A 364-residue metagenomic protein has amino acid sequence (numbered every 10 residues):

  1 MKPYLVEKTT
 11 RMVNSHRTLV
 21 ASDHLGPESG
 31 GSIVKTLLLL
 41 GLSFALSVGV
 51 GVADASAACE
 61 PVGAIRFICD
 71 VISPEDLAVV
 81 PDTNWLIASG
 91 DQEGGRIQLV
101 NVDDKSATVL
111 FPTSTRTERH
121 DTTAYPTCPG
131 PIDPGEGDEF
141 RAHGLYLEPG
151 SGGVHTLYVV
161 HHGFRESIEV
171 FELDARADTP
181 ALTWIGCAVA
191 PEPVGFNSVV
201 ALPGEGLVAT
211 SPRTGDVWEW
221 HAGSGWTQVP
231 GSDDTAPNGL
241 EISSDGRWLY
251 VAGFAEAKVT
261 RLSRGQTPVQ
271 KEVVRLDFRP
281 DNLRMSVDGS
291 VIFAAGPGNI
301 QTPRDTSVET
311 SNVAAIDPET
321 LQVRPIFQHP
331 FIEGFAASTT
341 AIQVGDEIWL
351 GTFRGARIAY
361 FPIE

Functional and structural regions predicted by a protein language model:
S56-I72, R324: A short helix->beta-strand "capping" segment at the edge of beta-propeller domains
R66-I97: Beta-strand-rich domains and repeat architectures in extracellular enzymes and scaffolds, especially beta-propellers
D70-P81, R116-P149, W184, V189-L207 (+4 more regions): Beta-rich, blade/repeat-based domains predominating in secreted/periplasmic proteins but also intracellular
L86-E118: Beta-propeller domains
I87-S89, V159, A209, V251 (+2 more regions): Residue position within the beta-strands of beta-propeller blades
V102, E172-P180, S263-Q266, P318 (+1 more regions): Short loop/turn segments immediately following beta-strands, especially the blade-tip and inter-blade linker loops
D277-P325: Loop/turn-rich, solvent-exposed surfaces of beta-rich toroidal or solenoidal domains
A337-E364: Blade-level signature of beta-propeller repeat domains, shared across WD40, Kelch, NHL, RCC1 and BNR/Asp-box propellers
